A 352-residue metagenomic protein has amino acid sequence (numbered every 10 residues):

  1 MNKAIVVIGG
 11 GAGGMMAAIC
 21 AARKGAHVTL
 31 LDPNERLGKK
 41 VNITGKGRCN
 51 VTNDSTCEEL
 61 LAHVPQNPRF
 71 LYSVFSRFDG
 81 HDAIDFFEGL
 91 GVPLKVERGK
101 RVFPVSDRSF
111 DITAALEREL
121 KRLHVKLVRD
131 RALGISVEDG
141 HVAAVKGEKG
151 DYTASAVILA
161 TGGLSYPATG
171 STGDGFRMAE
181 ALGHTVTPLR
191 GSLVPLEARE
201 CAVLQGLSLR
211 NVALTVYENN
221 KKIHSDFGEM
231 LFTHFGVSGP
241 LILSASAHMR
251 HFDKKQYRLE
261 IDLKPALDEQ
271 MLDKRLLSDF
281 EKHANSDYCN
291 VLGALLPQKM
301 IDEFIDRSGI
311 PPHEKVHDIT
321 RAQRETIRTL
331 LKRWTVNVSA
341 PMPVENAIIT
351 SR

Functional and structural regions predicted by a protein language model:
K3-L30: N-terminal Rossmann-like FAD-binding beta1-loop-alpha1 element of flavoenzymes
V6-I8, L31, A132, Y152-P167 (+2 more regions): Short hydrophobic core segments
A22-K46: Glycine-rich FAD pyrophosphate-binding loop
E35-L37, N42-I43, V51, C57-E58 (+3 more regions): An anion/pyrophosphate-binding glycine-rich loop and adjacent beta-alpha core in soluble alpha-beta enzymes
N42-Y72: N-terminal glycine-rich dinucleotide-binding loop that anchors FAD/FMN and/or NAD(P) in oxidoreductases
S73, R77-A156: Feature captures the FAD/FMN-dependent oxidoreductase FAD-binding
V128-G134, D302-R352: A glycine-rich dinucleotide-binding beta-alpha-beta segment and adjacent secondary-structure elements that constitute
A156-A202: Glycine-rich loop(s) and the adjacent beta-strand/alpha-helix scaffold that form part
